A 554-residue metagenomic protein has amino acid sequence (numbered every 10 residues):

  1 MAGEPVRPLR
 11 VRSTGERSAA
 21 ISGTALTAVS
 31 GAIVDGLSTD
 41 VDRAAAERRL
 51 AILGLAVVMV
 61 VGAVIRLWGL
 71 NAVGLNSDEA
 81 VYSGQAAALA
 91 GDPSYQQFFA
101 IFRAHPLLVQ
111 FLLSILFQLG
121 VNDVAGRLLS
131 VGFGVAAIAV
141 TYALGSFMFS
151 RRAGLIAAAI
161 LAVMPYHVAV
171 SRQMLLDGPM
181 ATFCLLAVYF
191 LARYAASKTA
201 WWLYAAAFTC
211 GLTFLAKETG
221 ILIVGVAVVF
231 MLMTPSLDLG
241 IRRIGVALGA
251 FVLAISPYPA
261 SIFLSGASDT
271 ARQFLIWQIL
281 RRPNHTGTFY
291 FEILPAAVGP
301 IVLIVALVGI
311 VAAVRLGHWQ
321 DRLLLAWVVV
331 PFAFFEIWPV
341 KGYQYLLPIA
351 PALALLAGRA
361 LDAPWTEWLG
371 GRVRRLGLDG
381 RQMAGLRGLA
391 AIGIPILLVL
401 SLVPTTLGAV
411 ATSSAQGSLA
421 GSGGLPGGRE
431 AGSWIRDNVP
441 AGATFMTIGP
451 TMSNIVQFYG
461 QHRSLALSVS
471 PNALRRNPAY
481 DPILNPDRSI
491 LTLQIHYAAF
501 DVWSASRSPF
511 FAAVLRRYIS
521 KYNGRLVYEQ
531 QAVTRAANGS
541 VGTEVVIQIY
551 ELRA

Functional and structural regions predicted by a protein language model:
E4, M446-P450, Y459-E551: Luminal/periplasmic acceptor-recognition loop/helix of membrane-associated glycosyltransferases
R43, S146-M148, R152, A187-L203 (+3 more regions): Membrane-interface transmembrane helices that cradle and orient dolichyl/undecaprenyl
A56, V60, L128-F149, L186 (+1 more regions): Transmembrane-helix motifs of polytopic, lipid-linked glycan transferases
A56-M59, L248-V252, V314, V329 (+1 more regions): Signature aromatic-anchored transmembrane alpha helix within multi-pass, membrane-resident enzymes that catalyze glycan
M59-I65, A157-A162, Y189, C210 (+2 more regions): Short helix- or helix-capping micro-motifs that position conserved polar/aromatic residues at function-defining sites
W68-S77, G91-F111, D123-V124, I293-V298: Membrane-proximal lumenal/periplasmic loop motifs of glycosylation machinery
N76-S77, S130, Y166-P179, T219 (+1 more regions): Short acidic/glycine- and proline-prone juxtamembrane loop motifs at membrane-interface regions of multi-pass membrane
Y82-A88, L212, I221-L316, V329-F332 (+6 more regions): Transmembrane-lumen/periplasm boundary regions of multi-pass, lipid-linked membrane glycan transferases
